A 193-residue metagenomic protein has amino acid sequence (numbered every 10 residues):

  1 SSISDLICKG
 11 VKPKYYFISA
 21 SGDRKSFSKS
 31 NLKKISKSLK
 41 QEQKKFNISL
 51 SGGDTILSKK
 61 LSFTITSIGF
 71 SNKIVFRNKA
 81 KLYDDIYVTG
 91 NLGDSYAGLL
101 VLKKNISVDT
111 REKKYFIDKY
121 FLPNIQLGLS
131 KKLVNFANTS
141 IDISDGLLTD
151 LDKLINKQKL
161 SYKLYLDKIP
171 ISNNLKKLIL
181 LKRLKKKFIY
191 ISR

Functional and structural regions predicted by a protein language model:
S1-R193: Helix-biased detector of long, well-ordered alpha-helical tracts
